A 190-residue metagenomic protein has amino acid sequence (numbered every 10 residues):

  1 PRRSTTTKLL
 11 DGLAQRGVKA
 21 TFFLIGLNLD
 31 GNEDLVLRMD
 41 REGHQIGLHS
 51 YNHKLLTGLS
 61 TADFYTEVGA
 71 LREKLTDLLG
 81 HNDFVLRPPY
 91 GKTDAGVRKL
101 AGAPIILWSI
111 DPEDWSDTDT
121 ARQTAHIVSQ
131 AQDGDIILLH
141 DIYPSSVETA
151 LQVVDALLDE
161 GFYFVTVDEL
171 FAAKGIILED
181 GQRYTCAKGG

Functional and structural regions predicted by a protein language model:
P1-D77, H81-D83, A156, Y163 (+1 more regions): Active-site beta->alpha N-cap acidic-glycine motif
R3, L29, Y90-G91, V147: Short alpha-helix boundary/capping motifs
K8, K54-H81, K92-D133, S146-Q152: Alpha-helical scaffold elements lining the catalytic groove of polysaccharide deacetylases
L13, I46, L86-P89, I105 (+2 more regions): Divalent metal-coordination and catalytic microenvironments
Q15-R16, N28-D30, S145-G190: C-terminal domain-boundary segment and adjacent tail
F23-L27, S50-Y51, R87-G91, W108-D111 (+2 more regions): Active-site-proximal beta-strand/loop segments in catalytic clefts of secreted hydrolases
I127-D135, Y184-G190: A polyampholytic, Gly/Pro-enriched intrinsically disordered region
